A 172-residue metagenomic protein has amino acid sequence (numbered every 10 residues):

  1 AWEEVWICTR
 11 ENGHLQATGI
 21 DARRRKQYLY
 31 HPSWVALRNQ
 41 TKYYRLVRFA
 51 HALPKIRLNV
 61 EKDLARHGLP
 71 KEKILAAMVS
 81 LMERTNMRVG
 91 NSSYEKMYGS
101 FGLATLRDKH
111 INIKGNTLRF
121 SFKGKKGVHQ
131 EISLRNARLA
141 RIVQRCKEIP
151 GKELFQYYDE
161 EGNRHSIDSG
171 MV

Functional and structural regions predicted by a protein language model:
A1-F101, R107-V172: A positively charged, amphipathic N-terminal helix/segment that binds anionic biomolecules
